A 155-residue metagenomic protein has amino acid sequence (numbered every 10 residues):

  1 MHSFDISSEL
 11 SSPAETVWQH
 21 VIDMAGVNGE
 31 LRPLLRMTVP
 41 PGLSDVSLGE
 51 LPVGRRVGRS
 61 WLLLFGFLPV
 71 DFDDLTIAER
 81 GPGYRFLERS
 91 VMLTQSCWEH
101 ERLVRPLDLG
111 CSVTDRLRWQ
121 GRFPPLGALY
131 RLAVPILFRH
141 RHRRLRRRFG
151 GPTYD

Functional and structural regions predicted by a protein language model:
M1-P52: Hydrophobic ligand-binding cavity/cleft-lining segments
S3-D5, P69-D74, S96-E101: Short, surface-exposed coil-to-beta transition loops
S11-E15, A78-Y84, L103-S112: A short, structured loop/turn motif at beta-sheet edges
V17-V21, V27, I77, V113-D115 (+1 more regions): Hydrophobic pocket/interface hotspot
V39-V91: Glycine-rich portal/gate segments that line the openings of hydrophobic small-molecule binding cavities
L87-I136: Beta-strand/loop substructures that line and gate deep hydrophobic ligand-binding cavities in soluble
I136-R144: A non-catalytic, amphipathic alpha-helix used as a structural packing/dimerization or gating element in enzyme scaffolds
G150-D155: Generic C-terminal helix-cap and adjacent flexible tail
